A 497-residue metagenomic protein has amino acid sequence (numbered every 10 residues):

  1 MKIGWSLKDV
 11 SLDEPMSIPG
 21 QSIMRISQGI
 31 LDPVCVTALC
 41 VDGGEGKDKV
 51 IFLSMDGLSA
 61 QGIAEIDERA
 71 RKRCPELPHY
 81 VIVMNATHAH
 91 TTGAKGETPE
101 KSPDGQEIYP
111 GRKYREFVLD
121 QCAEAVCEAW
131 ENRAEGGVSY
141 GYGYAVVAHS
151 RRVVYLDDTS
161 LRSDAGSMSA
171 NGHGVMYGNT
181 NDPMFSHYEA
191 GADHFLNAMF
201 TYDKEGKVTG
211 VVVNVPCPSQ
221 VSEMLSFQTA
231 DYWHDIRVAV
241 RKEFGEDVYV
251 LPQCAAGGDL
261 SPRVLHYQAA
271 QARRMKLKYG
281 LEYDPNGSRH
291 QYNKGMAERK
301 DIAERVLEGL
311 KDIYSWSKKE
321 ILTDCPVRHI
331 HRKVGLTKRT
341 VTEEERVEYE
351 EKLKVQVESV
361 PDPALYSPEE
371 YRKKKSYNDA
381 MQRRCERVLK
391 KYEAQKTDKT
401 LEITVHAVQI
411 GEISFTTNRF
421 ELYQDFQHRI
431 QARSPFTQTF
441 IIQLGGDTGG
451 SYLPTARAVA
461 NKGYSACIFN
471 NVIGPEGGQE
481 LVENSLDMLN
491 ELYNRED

Functional and structural regions predicted by a protein language model:
M1-Y249, Q253-D301, L307, Y314 (+1 more regions): Conserved beta-alpha junction segments in alpha/beta enzyme cores
